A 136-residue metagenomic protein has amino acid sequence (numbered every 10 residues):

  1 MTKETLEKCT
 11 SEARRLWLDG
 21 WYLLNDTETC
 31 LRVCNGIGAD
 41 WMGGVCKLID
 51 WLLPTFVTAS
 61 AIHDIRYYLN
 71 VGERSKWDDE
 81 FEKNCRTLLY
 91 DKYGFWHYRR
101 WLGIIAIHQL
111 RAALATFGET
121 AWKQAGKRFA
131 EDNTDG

Functional and structural regions predicted by a protein language model:
M1-G136: Extended terminal accessory/targeting regions
